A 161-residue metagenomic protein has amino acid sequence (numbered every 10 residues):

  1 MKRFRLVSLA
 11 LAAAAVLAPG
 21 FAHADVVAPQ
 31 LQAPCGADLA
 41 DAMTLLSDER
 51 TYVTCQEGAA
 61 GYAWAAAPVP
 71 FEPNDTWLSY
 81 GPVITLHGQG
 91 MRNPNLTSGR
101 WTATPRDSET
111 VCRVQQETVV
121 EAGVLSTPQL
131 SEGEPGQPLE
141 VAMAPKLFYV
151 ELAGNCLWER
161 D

Functional and structural regions predicted by a protein language model:
K2-V7, H23-T76, S108-D161: Primarily secretory-pathway and cell-envelope proteins
S8-A18: Bacterial N-terminal signal peptides
W77-L96: Surface-exposed ligand/attachment interfaces on beta-rich extracellular proteins
W101-A103: A short tyrosine-centered beta-strand micro-motif
